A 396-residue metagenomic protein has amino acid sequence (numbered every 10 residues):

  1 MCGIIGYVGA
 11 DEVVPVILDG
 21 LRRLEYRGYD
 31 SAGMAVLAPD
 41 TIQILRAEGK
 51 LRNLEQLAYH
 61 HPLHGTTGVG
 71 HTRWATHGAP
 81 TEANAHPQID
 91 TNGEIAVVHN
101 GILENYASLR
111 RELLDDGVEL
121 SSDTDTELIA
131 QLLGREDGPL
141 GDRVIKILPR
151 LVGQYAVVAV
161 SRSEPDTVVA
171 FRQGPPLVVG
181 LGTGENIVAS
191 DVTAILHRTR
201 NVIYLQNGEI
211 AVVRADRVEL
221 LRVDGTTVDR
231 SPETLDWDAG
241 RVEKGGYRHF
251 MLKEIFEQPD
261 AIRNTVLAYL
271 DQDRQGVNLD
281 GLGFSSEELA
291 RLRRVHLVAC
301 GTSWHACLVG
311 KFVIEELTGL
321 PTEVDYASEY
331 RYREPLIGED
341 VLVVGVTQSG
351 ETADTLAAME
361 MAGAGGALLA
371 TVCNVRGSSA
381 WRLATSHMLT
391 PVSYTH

Functional and structural regions predicted by a protein language model:
M1-H249, K253, E257, R263-H296: Conserved short alpha-helical segments that host acidic/polar catalytic motifs at enzyme active sites
G20-L24, Q173-P176, Y204, G310-E316 (+3 more regions): Short, solvent-exposed amphipathic alpha-helical segments in soluble enzyme and RNA/protein-processing domains
L128, V152-G153, I195, G281 (+3 more regions): Short acidic loop-to-helix transition motifs that present clustered carboxylates
I129, R331-T347, A353-D354, G363: N-terminal small/polar loop signature for handling phosphorylated ligands or for N-terminal nucleophile
P176, R263, L267-Y269, D273-G276 (+2 more regions): Anionic-ligand anchoring segments at beta-strand to alpha-helix junctions in alpha/beta enzyme folds, i.e., glycine
S303-V309, E351-A358, A380: Short glycine/serine/threonine-rich phosphate/pyrophosphate-binding segments that cradle anionic phosphate groups
R376-A384: Glycine-rich, charge-decorated loop segments at or immediately adjacent to ligand/cofactor-binding or catalytic sites
T395-H396: Conserved small/polar residues in nucleotide/adenosyl-binding loops
